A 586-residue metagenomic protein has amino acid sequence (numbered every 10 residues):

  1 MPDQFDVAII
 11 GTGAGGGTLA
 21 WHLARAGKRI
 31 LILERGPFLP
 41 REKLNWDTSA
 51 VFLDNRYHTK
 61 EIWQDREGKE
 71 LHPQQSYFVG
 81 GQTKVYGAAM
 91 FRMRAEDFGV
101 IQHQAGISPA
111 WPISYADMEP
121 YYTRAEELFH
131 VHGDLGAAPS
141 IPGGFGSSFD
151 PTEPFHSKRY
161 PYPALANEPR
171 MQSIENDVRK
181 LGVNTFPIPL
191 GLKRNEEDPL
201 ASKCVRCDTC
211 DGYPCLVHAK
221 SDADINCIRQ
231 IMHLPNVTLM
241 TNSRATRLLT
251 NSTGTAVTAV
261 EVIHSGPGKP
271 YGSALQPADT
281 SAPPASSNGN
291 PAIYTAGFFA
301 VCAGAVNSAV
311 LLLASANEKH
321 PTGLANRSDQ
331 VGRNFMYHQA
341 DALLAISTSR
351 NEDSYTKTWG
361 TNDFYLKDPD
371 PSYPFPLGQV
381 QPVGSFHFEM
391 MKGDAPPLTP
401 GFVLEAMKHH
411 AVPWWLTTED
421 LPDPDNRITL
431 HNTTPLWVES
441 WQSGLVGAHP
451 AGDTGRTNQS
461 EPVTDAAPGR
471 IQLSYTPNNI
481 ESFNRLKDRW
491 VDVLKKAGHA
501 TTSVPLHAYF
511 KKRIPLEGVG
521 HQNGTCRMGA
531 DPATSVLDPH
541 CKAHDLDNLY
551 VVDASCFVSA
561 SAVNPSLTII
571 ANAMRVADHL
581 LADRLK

Functional and structural regions predicted by a protein language model:
M1-R124, S243, V262-H264, N307 (+2 more regions): N-terminal glycine-rich phosphate/pyrophosphate-binding loop and immediately adjacent elements
H22-R25, G36-R41, W46, L234 (+6 more regions): Glycine-rich loop(s) and the adjacent beta-strand/alpha-helix scaffold that form part
I32-L33, L239-M240, V551-V552: Short hydrophobic beta-strand that contains or immediately precedes a catalytic carboxylate
E67-Q74, Y86, W111-P112, K269-P270 (+6 more regions): FAD cofactor-binding and catalytic pocket of flavoenzymes
Q102-A245, G518: Conserved redox-cofactor binding core of oxidoreductases
Q104-I107, F155-P161, T209-C215, T295 (+2 more regions): Glycine- and acidic
I188, R206-C210, T246-L249, W415 (+3 more regions): A glycine-rich dinucleotide-binding beta-alpha-beta segment and adjacent secondary-structure elements that constitute
S559-A577: A conserved FAD-binding loop/helix module that cradles the flavin
